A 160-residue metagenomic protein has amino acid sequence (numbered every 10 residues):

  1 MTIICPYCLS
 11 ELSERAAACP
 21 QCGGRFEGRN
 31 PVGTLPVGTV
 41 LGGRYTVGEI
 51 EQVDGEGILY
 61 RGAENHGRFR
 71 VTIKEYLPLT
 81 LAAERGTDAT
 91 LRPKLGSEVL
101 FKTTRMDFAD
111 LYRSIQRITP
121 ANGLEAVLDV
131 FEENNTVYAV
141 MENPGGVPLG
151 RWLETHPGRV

Functional and structural regions predicted by a protein language model:
G28-V47: A short, low-complexity linker immediately N-terminal to eukaryotic Hanks-type protein kinase catalytic domains
G48-D54: Protein kinase glycine-rich loop
G57-G62: ATP phosphate-binding glycine-rich loop
N65-A109, R113: ATP-binding glycine-rich loop module of kinase domains
T119-G123: Flexible N-lobe loop architecture of eukaryotic-like protein kinase catalytic domains
D129-V130: Activation-segment/catalytic-loop signature of the eukaryotic protein kinase fold
E133-P148, W152: Conserved short submotifs of the Hanks-type protein kinase catalytic core that shape the nucleotide-binding pocket
E154-V160: Activation segment of protein kinase catalytic domains, centered on the conserved DFG
